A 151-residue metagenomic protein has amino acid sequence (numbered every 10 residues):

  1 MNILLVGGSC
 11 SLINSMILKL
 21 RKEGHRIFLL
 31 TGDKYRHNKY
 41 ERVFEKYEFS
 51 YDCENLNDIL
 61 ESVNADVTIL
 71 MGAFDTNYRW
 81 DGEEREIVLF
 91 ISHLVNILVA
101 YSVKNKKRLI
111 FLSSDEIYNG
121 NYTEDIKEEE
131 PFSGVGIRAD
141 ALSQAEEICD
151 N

Functional and structural regions predicted by a protein language model:
N2, R26-F28, R108: Residues at the starts of beta-strands that form the adenosine-phosphate
I3-E23: N-terminal Rossmann NAD(P)H-binding glycine-rich loop of SDR-like oxidoreductase domains
L12, K34-K39: Short, charged/polar "capping" segments at the starts of alpha-helices and the immediately preceding loops
H25-Y35: Conserved glycine-rich Rossmann-like NAD(P)H-binding loop of the short-chain dehydrogenase/reductase
Y40, Y78-R85, G120-E124: Conserved catalytic-core motifs of eukaryotic protein kinase domains, centered on the activation segment
F49-F90: NAD(P)H-binding glycine-rich loop region in Rossmannoid oxidoreductase-like domains and their noncatalytic homologs
T68, N96-I137: Conserved Rossmann-fold NAD(P)-dependent oxidoreductase catalytic core, especially the SDR/UDP-sugar
V135-N151: Active-site Tyr-X1-5-Lys
